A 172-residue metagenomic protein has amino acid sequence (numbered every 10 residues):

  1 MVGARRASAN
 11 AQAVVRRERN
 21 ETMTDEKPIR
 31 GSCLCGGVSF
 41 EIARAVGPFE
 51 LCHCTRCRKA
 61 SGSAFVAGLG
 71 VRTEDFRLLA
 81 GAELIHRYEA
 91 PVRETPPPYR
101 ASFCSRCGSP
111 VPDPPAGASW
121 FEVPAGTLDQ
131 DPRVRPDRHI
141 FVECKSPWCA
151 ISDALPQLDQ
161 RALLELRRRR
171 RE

Functional and structural regions predicted by a protein language model:
R6, A11-S32, G37-E172: A short Gly-Trp-Pro
